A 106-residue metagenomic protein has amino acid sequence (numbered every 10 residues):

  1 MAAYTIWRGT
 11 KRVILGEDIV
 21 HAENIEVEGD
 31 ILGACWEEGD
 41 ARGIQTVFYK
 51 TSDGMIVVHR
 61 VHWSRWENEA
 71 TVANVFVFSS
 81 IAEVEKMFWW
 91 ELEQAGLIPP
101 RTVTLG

Functional and structural regions predicted by a protein language model:
M1-G106: Terminal leader/tail segments of proteins
